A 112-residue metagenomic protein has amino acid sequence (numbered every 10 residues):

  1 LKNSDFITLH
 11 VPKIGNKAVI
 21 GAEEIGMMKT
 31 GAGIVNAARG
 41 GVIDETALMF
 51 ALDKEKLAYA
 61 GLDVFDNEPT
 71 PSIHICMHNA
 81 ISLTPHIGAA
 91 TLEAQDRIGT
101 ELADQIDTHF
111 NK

Functional and structural regions predicted by a protein language model:
L1-V19, M27-N36: Rossmann-like NAD(P)-binding element
K17-G21, I75-H78: Short hydrophobic/aromatic-rich motifs at helix boundaries and adjacent loops
G31-K112: Rossmann-like dinucleotide-binding domain for NAD(H)/NADP(H)
